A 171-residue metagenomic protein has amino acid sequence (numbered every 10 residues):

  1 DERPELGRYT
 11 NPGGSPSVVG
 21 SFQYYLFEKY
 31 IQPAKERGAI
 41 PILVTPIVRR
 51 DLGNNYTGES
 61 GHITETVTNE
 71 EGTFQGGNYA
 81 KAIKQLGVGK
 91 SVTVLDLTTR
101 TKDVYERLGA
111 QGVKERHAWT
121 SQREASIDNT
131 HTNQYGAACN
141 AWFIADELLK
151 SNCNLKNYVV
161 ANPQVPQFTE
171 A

Functional and structural regions predicted by a protein language model:
D1-Q134, A138, W142-N157: Alpha-helical cap/lid subdomain in secreted, periplasmic, or secretory-pathway luminal O-acyl-processing enzymes
N152-A171: N-terminal secretory targeting modules
